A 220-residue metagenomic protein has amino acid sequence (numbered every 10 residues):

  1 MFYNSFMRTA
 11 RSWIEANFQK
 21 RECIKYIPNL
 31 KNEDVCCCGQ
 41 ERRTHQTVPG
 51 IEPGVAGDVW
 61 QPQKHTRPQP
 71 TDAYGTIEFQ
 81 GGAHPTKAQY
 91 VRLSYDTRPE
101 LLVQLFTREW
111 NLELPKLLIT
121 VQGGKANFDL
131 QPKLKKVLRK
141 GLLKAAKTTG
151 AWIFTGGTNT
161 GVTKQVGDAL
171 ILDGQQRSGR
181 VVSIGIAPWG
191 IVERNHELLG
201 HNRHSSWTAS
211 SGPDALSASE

Functional and structural regions predicted by a protein language model:
M1-E220: Acidic/glycine-enriched connector segments
